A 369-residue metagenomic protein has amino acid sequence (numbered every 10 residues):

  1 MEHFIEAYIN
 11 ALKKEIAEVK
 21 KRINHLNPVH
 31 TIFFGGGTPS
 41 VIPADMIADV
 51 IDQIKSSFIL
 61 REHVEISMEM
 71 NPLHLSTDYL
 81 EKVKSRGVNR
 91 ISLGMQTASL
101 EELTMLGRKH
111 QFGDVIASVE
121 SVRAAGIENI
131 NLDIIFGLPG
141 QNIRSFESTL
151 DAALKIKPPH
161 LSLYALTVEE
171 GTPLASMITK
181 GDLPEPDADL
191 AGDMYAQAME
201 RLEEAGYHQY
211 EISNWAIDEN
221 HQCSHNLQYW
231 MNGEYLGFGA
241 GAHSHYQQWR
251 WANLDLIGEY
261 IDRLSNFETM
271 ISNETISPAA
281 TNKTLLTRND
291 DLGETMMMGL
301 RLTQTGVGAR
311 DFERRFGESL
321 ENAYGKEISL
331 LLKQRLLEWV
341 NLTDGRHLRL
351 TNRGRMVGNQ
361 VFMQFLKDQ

Functional and structural regions predicted by a protein language model:
M1-R22, P28-E318: C-terminal scaffold of the Radical SAM
Q248-R250, Q334, Q360-F362: A short, polar/proline- and glycine-enriched secondary-structure boundary/capping micro-motif
G317-K333: Short amphipathic alpha-helical interaction segments
L332-T343: A short, conserved structural fragment
D344-T351: Minor-groove-contacting beta-hairpin "wing" of winged helix-turn-helix DNA-binding domains
R353-Q369: Short, amphipathic alpha-helical interaction segments positioned at domain boundaries
